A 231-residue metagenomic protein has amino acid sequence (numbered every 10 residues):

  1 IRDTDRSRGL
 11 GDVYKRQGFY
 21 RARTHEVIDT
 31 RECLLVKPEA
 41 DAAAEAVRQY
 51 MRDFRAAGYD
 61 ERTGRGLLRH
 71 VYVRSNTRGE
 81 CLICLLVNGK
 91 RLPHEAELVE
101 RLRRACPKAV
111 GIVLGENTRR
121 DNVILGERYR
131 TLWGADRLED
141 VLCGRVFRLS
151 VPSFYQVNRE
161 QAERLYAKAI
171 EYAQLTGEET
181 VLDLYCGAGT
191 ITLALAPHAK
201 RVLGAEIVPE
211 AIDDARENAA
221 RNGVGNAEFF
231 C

Functional and structural regions predicted by a protein language model:
I1-Y14: Single conserved hydrophobic/aromatic residue that forms the stacking wall/gate of nucleotide- or nucleobase-binding
D12, A46, Y50, H70 (+2 more regions): Peripheral terminal and linker regions in Fe-S/redox and tRNA-modifying enzymes
D12-G58, R78, L92: Extended interfacial segments that mediate partner engagement and assembly in macromolecular machines
G18-R21, L86, A215: Short, acidic/hydrophobic/Gly-rich beta-strand patch recurrent on exposed beta strands that often constitutes part
D29, V73, G79-N88, V146-S150: Short, aliphatic-rich beta-strand segments
G64-R78: Short edge beta-strands and adjacent turn/loop segments
H94-C231: Rossmann-like S-adenosyl-L-methionine
